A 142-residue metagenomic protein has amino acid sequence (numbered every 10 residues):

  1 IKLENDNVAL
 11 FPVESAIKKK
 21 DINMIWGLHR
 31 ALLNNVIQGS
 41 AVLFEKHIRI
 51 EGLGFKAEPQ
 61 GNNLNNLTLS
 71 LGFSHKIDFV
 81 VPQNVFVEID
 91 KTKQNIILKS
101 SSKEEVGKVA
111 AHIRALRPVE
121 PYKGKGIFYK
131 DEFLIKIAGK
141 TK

Functional and structural regions predicted by a protein language model:
I1-K142: Ribosome-associated RNA-binding proteins
